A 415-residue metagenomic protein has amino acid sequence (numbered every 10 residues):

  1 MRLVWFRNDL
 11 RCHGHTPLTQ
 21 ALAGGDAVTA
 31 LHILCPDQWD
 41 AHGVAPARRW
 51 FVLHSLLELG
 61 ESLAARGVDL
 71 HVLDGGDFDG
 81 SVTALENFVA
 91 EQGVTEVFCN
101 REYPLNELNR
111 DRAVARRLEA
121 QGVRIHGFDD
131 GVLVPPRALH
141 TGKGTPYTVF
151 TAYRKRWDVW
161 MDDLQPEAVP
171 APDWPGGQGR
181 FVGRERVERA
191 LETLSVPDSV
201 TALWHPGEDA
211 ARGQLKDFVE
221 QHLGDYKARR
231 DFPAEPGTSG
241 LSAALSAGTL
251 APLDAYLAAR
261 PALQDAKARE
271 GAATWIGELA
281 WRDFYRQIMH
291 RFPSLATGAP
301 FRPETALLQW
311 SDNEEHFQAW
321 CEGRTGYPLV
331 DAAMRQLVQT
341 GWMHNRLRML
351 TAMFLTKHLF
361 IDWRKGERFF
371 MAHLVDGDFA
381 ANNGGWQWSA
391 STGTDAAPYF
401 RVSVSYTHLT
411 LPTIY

Functional and structural regions predicted by a protein language model:
M1-L164, R335, A381: Trp/Phe/Arg-rich N-terminal binding region typifying the photolyase-homology
L59, R282, R286-V330: Aromatic-anchored, charged helix-turn/loop surface patch used as a conserved interaction hotspot
A120, A262-A268, L295, T340-M343 (+2 more regions): Secondary-structure transition/capping motifs at alpha-helix termini and the adjoining loop/turn into the next element
V123, G144-P300, L409: Glycine/tryptophan-enriched, flexible segments
E270-W275, N345-L350, K365: Alpha-helical scaffolds flanking conserved acidic
R286, C321-I361: C-terminal substrate/ligand-recognition segments
A296, R302-L307, M349-T394: Active/binding-pocket-proximal capping segment
H408-Y415: Single conserved hydrophobic/aromatic residue that forms the stacking wall/gate of nucleotide- or nucleobase-binding
